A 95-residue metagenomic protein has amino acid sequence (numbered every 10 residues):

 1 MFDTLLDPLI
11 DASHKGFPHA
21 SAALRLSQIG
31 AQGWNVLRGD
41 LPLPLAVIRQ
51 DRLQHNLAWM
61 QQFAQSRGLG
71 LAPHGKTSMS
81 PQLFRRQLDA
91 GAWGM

Functional and structural regions predicted by a protein language model:
M1-M95: A charged N-terminal "starter" segment
